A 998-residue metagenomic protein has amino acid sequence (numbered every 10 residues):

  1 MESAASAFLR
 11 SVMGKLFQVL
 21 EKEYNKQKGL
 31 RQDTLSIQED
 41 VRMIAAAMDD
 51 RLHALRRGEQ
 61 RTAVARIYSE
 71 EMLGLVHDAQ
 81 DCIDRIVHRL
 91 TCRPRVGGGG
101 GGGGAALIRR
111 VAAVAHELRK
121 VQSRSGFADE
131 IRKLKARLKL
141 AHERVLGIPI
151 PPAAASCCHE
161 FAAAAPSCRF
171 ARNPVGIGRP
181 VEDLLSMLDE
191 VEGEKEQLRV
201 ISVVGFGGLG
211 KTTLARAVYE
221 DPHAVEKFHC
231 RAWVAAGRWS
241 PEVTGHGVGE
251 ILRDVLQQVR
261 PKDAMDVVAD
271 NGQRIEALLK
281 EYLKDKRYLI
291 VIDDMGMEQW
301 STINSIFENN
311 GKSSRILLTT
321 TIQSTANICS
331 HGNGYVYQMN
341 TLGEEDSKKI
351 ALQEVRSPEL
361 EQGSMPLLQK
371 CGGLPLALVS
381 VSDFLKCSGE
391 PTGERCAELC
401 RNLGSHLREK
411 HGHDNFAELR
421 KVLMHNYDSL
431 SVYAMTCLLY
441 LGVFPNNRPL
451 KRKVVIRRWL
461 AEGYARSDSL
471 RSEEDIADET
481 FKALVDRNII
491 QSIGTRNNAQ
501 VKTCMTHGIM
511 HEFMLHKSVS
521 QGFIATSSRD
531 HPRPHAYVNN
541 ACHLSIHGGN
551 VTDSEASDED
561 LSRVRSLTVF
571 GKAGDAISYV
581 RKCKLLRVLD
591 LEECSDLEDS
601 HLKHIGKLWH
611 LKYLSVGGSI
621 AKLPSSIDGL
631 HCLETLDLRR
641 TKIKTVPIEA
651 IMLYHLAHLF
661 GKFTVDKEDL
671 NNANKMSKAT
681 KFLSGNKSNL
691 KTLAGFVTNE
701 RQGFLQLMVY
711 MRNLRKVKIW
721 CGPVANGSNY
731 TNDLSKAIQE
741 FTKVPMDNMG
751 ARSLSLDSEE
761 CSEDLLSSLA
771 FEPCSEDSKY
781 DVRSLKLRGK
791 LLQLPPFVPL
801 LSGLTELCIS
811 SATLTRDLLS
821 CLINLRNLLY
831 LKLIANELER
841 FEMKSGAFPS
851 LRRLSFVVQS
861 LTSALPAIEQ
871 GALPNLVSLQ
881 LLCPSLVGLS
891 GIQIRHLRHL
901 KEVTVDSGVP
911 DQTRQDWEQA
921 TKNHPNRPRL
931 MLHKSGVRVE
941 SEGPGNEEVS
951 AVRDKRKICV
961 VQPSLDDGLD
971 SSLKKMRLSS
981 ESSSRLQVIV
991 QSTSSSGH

Functional and structural regions predicted by a protein language model:
M1-V64: N-terminal amphipathic alpha-helical segments
E39, I44-A163: Charged, amphipathic alpha-helical interaction modules
A45-T62, V255-A269, K312-S314, I322-M435 (+5 more regions): Non-catalytic, charged helical/coil tracts that couple and regulate nucleotide-powered enzyme cores
C82-I83, H88-V96, E117, E130 (+9 more regions): Surface-exposed helical/coil interface segments that assemble multiprotein signaling complexes
R137-L209, T213-P222, G237, D254 (+6 more regions): N-terminal flanking helix/linker immediately upstream of nucleotide/cofactor-binding cores
E220-K227, Q273-L342: A conserved switch/coupling segment of P-loop NTPase cores
M295, G549, K572, C594-D596 (+13 more regions): Conserved "Asn-ladder"/turn position within leucine-rich repeats
L544, L567, L589-E592, L611-V616 (+12 more regions): Conserved hydrophobic beta-strand positions in leucine-rich repeat
